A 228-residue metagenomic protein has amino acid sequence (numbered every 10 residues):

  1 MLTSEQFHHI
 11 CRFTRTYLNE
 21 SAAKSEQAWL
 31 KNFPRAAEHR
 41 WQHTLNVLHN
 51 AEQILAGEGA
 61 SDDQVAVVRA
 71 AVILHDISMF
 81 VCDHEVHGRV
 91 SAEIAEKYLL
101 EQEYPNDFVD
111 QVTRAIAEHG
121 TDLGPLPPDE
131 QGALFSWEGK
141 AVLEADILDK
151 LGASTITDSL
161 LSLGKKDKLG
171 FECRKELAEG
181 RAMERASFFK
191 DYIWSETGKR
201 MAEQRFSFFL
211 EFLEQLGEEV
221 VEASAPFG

Functional and structural regions predicted by a protein language model:
M1-H9, N32-S61, L74, L123-P127 (+1 more regions): Divalent metal-dependent phosphate-bond-processing catalytic cores, especially two-metal-ion Mg2+/Mn2+ enzymes that act
L2-L30: Short alpha-helical hairpin
A37, W41, I77, V81 (+2 more regions): Short gly/ser-rich anion-binding loops that grip negatively charged ligand groups
V47, H87-E101: An active-site-proximal "capping" alpha-helix that borders the catalytic cofactor pocket
H49-E52, E96, A117: Amphipathic, well-packed alpha-helical segments that form the structural scaffold of globular domains
E58, L99-N106: Inter-helical turn/loop segments and adjacent helix faces that build the functional surface of alpha-helical bundle
D63-D83, H87, S91, V112-D122: His-Asp-centered metal-binding catalytic motifs of divalent-metal-dependent phosphohydrolases/nucleases
P105-V109, L123-G124: Short, structured loop/turn "capping" segments at alpha-beta junctions
